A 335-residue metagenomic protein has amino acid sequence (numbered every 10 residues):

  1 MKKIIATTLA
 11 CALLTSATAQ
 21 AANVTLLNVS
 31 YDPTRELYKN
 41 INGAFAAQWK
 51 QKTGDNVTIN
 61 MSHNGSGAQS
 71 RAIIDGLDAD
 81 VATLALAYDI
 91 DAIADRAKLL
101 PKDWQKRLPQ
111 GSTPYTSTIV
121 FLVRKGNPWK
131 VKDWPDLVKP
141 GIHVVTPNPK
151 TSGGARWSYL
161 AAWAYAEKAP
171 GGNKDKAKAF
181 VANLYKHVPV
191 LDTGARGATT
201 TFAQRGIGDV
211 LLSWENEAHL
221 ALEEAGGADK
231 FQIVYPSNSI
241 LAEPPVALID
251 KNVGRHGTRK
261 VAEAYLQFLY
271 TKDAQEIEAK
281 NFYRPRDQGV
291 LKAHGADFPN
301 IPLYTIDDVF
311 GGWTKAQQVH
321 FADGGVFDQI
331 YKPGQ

Functional and structural regions predicted by a protein language model:
A6-S16: Bacterial N-terminal signal peptides
A17-A21: Sec/Tat signal peptide C-region and signal peptidase I cleavage site
A22-S152, G295, Y331-K332: N-terminal segment of the mature folded domain
V29-Y31, V123-K125, H143-P170, Y185-V188 (+1 more regions): Short beta-strand->loop
T113-S117, K178-Y185, D192-T193, A225-R259 (+1 more regions): Periplasmic-binding protein-like
G126-K132, T151, A164-G172, N252-K260: Short helix-loop capping/hinge motifs at secondary-structure junctions, enriched in acidic/polar residues
A169-P236: Ligand-binding pocket segment of bilobal, Venus flytrap-like solute-binding proteins
V253-Q335: Extracellular/periplasmic juxtamembrane helices and adjacent flexible linkers that interface with membrane partners
